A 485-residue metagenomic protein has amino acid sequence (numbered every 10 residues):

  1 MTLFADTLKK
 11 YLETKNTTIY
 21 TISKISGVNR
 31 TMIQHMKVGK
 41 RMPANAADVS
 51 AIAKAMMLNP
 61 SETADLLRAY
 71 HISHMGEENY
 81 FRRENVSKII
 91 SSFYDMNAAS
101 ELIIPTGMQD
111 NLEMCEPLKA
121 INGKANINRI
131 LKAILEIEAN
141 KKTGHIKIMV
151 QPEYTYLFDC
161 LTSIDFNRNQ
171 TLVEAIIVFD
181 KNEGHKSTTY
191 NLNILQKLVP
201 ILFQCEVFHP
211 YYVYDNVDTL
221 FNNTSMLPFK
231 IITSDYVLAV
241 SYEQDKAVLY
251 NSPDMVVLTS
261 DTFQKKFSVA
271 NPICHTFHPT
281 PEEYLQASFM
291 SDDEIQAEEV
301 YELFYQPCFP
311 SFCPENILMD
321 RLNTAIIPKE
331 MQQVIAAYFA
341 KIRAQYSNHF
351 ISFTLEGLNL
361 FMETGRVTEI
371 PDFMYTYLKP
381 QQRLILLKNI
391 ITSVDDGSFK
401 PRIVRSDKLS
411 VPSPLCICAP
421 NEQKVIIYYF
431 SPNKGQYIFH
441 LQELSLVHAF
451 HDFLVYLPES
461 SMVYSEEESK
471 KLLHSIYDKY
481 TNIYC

Functional and structural regions predicted by a protein language model:
M1-T21: A short, Lys/Arg-rich alpha-helix, primarily the initiator
L8, I22-S23, I33-M36: Conserved hydrophobic/aromatic packing and binding residues within compact polymer-binding modules
E13, K24, K54: Alpha-helical residues within the helix-turn-helix
G27-A44, A51-K54, R68-H71: Recognition helix of helix-turn-helix/homeodomain-like DNA-binding domains that insert into the DNA major groove
A47-S50, K54-G107: Short amphipathic recognition helices of helix-turn-helix/homeodomain-type DNA-binding modules
P117-E466, L473: Hydrophobic protein-protein interaction segments
